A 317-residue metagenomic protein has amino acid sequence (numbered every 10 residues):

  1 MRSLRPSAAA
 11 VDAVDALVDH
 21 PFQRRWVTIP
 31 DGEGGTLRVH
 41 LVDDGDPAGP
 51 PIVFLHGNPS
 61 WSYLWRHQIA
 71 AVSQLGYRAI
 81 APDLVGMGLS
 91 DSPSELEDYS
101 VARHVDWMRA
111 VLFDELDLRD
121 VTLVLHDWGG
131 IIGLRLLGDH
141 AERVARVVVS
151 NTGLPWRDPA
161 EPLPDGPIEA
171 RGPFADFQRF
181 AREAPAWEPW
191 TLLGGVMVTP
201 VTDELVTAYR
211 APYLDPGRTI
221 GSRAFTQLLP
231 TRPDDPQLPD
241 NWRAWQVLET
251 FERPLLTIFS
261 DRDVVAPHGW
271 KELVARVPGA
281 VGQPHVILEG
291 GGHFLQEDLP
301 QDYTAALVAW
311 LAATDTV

Functional and structural regions predicted by a protein language model:
M1-D31, V39, P51, N58-P59 (+6 more regions): Flexible "cap/lid" subdomain of the alpha/beta-hydrolase fold that forms the substrate-access gate
G34-D44: A short loop-to-beta-strand scaffold at the N-terminal edge of the catalytic core in hydrolase folds
D44, L288-E289: Conserved beta-strand termini and adjacent loop/short-helix elements that scaffold enzyme active sites in alpha/beta
G45, D83-G86: Short, small-residue-rich loop/turn micro-motifs
G45-P51: Proline/glycine-enriched tight loop/beta-turn segments at coil->beta junctions that connect or precede beta-strands
H67-A71: Typically the conserved alpha-helix immediately C-terminal to a functionally engaged Cys/Sec in thioredoxin-like
S73-D83: Active-site machinery of serine-nucleophile hydrolases
G291-P300, T304: Catalytic histidine-centered segment of alpha/beta-hydrolase-like enzymes
